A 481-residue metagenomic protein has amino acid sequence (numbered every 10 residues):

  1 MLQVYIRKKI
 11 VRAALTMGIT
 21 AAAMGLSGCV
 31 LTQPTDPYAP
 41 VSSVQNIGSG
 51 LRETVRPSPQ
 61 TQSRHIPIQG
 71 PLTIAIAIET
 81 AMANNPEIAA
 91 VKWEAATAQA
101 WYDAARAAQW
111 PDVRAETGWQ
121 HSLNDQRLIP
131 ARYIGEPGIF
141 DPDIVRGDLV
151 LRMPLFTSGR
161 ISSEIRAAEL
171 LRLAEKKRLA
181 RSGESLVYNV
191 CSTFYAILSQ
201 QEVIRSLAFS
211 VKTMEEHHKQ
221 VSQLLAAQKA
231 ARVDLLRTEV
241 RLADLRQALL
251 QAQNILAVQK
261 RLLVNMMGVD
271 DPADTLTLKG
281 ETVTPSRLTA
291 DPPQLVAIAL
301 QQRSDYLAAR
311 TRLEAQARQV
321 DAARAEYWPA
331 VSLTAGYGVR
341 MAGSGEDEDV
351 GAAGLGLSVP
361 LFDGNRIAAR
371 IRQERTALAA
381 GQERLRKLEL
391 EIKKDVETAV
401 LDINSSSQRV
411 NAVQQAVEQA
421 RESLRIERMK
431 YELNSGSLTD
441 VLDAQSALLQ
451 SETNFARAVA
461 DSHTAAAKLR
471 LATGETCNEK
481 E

Functional and structural regions predicted by a protein language model:
M1-I19, A23-T80, P130-A131, Q253-I298 (+1 more regions): Terminal intrinsically disordered/low-complexity segments used for targeting and assembly
L2, V30, K177, S182-I298 (+3 more regions): Periplasmic alpha-helical coiled-coil/stalk elements that build and connect Gram-negative outer-membrane
P71-T73, D112-R181, Q294-I298, Q302 (+3 more regions): Small/polar-residue-enriched beta-strand and adjacent coil segments characteristic of outer-membrane beta-barrel
A77, Q99-A104, G135-P137: Short secondary-structure capping/turn segments at boundaries of alpha-helices and beta-strands
A81-E87, Q301-D305, S407: Short loop-to-helix capping motifs
I88-A90, A115, S158, S192 (+3 more regions): Alpha-helical transmembrane segments and their helix-entry boundary regions
A90-A105, S182, L186-A208, E216-H218 (+7 more regions): Amphipathic alpha-helical coiled-coil segments
A108-W110, A231, Y327: Short, glycine-/polar-rich solvent-exposed loops and beta-turns at beta-strand/coil boundaries
